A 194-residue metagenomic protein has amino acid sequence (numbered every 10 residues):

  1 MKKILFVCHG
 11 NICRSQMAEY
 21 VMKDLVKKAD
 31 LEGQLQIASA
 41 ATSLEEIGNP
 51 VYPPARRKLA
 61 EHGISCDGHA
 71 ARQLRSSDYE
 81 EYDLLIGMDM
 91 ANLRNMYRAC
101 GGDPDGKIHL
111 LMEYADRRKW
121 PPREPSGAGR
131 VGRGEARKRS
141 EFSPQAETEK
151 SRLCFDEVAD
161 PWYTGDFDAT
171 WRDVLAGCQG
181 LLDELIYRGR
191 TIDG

Functional and structural regions predicted by a protein language model:
M1-E81, I186-D193: Conserved active-site segments centered on acidic
L84, M96-G194: Phosphate-binding/catalytic loops
G87-M88: Short beta-strand scaffold positions
N92-L93: Alpha-helix capping/helix-boundary segments
